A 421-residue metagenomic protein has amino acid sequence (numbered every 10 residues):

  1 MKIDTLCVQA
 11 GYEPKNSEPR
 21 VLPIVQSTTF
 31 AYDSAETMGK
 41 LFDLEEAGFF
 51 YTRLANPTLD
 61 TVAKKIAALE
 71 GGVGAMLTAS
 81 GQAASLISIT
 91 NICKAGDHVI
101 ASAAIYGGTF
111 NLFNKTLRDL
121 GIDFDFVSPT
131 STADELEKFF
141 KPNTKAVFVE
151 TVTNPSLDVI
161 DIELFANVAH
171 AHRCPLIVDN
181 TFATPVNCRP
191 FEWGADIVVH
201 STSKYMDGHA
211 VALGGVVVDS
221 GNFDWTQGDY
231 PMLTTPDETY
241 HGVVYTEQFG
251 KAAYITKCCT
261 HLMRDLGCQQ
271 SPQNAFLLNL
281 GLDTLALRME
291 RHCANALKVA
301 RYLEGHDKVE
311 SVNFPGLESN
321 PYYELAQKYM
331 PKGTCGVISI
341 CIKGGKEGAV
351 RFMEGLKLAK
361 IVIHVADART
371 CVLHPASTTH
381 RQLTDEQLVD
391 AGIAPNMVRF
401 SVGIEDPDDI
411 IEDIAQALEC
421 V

Functional and structural regions predicted by a protein language model:
M1-E46: N-terminal glycine-rich, Lys/His-bearing helix-loop that initiates the first secondary-structure elements of many
K2-G11, P57, V218, A366-D367 (+1 more regions): Positively charged, small/polar-rich N-terminal and surface patches that mediate targeting and assembly and bind
C7-E13, A75-G305: Conserved PLP-enzyme active-site core in the AAT-like
K15, A31-A35, D224-W225, L285 (+3 more regions): Short, acidic Gly/Pro/Ser/Thr-rich loop/turn segments
S34-A83, G108-T116: Conserved N-terminal alpha-helix of the aminotransferase class I/II PLP-enzyme fold
A47, V73, L213, N274 (+4 more regions): Short amphipathic alpha-helical segments
N114-K115, D123-F124, K138, P142-K145 (+2 more regions): PLP-dependent enzyme catalytic core of the Aspartate aminotransferase-like
M289, L297, E304, K308-V398 (+1 more regions): Conserved C-terminal alpha-helix-loop-beta "cap" of PLP-dependent enzymes that closes/shapes the active-site mouth
